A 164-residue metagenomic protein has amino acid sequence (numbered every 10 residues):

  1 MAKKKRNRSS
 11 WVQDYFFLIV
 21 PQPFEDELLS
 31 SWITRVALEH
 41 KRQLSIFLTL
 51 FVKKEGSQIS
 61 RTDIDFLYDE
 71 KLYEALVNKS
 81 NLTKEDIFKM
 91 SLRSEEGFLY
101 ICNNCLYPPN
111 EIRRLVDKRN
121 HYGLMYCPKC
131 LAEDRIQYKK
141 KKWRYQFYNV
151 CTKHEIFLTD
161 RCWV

Functional and structural regions predicted by a protein language model:
A2-G123: A structured, charge-rich N-terminal accessory region that forms the first stable segment of a protein and links
R113-V164: Cys/His-rich short segments
